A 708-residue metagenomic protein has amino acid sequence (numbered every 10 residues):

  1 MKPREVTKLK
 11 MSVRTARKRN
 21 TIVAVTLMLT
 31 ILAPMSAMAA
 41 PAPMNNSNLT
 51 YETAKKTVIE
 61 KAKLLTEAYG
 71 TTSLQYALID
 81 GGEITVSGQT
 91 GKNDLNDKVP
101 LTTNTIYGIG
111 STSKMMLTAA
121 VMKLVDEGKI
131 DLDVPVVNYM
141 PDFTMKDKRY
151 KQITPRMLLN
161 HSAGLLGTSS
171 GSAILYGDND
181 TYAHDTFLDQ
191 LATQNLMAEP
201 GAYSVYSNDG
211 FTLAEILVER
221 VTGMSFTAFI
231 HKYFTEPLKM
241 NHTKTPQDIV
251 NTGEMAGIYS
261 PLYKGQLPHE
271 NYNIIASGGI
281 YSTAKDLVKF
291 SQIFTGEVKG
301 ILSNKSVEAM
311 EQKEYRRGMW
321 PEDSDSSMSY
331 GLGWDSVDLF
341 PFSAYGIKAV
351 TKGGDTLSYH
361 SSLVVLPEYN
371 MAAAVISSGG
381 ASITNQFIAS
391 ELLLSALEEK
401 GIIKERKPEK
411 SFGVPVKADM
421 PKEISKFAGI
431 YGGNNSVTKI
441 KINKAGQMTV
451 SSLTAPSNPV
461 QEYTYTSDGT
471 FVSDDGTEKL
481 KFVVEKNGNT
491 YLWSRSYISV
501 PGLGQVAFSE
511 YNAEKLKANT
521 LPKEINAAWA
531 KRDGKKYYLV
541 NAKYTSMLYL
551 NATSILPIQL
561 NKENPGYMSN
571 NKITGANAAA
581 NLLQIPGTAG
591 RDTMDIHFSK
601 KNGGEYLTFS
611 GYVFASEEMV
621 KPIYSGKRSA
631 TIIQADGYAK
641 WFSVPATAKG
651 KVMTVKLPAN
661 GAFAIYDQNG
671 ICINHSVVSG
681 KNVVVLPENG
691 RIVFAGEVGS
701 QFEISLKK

Functional and structural regions predicted by a protein language model:
K2, E83-I84, K129, S260 (+3 more regions): Residue-level signal for well-ordered, solvent-exposed loop/turn and beta-edge residues enriched in charged/polar side
V6-A24: Bacterial N-terminal signal peptides that target proteins for export
A24-P34: Bacterial N-terminal signal peptides
M35-A39: Sec/Tat signal peptide C-region and signal peptidase I cleavage site
A40-I84, H231, E270-K708: Catalytic loop of the DD-peptidase/beta-lactamase superfamily, centered on the K-T-G motif and neighboring
S47-I109, K129-D131, N138, K146 (+1 more regions): Short, conserved catalytic-motif segment at the N-terminal edge
K56-A62, Y76, G82, I106-V136 (+3 more regions): Active-site SXXK
E83, K92-D94, K148-L357, S361-S362: Short, surface-exposed loop or secondary-structure junction motifs that flank catalytic or metal-binding residues
